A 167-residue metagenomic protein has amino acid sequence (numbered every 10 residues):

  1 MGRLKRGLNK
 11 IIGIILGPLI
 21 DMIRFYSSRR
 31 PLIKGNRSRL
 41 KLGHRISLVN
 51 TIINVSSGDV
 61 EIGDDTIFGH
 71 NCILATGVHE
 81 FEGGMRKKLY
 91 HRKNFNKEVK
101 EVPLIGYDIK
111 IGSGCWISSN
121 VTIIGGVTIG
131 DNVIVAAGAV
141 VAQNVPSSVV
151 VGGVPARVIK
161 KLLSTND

Functional and structural regions predicted by a protein language model:
M1-K34: Membrane-proximal basic amphipathic "stem/tether" segments
K10, T122-I159, S164-D167: C-terminal/domain-terminus segments
L32-K34, E101, A137: Short, functionally important structural connectors and interaction interfaces within domains
R37-S38: Eukaryotic scaffold repeat domains enriched in small/polar residues
G43-R45: Beta-rich, blade/repeat-based domains predominating in secreted/periplasmic proteins but also intracellular
L48-G125, V154-P155, L162-L163: Flexible, glycine/small-residue-enriched loop-and-beta-strand segment within the central core of proteins
